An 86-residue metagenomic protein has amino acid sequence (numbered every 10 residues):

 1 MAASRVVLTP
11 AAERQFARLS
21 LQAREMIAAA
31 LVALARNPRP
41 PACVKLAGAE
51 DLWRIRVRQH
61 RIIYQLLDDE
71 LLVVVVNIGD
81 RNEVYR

Functional and structural regions predicted by a protein language model:
M1-A28, P40, R56-H60, Q65-R86: Enriched for short, Lys/Arg-rich terminal
L31-I55: A short, surface-exposed loop/turn module that caps and links secondary-structure elements
